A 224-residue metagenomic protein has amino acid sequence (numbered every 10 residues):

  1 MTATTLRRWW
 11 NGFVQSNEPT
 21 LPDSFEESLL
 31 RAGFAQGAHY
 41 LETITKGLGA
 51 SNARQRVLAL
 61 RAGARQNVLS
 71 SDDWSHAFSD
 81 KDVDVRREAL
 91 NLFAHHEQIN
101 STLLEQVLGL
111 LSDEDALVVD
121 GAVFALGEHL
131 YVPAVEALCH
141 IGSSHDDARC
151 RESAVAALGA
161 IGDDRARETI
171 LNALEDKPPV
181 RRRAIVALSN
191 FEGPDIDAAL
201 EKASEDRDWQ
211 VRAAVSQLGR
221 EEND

Functional and structural regions predicted by a protein language model:
T2-S16, F34-G49, N67-S79, Q98-S112 (+4 more regions): Amphipathic alpha-helical scaffolding segments comprising HEAT/armadillo-like alpha-solenoid repeats
P19-D23, A38, A53-R54, V83-D84 (+6 more regions): Alpha-helix N-cap/helix-start positions at coil->helix boundaries
D23-E27, E42, V57, R87-E88 (+6 more regions): Alpha-solenoid HEAT/ARM repeat scaffold
E26-L30, A53-R65, R87-L92: Non-membrane alpha-helical segments in proteins
D115-F124, E128: Hydrophobic, well-structured mid-protein blocks that either form specific transmembrane helices
P178, R182-D224: Long, ordered, amphipathic alpha-helical scaffolds
